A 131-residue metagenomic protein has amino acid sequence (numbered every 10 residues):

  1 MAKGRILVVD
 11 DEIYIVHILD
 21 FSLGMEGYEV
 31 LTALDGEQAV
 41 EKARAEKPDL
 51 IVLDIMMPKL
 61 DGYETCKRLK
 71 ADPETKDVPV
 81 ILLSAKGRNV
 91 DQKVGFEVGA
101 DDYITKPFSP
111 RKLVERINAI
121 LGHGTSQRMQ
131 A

Functional and structural regions predicted by a protein language model:
H17-M25: Charged docking surfaces used in two-component/phosphorelay signaling
G27-L34, K42: Short hydrophobic/Thr-rich beta-strand motif most characteristic of the beta2 strand and flanking loop of CheY-like
E46-V52: Active-site beta3 strand of CheY-like receiver
M57: Receiver (REC) domain active-site loop signature in two-component systems and cognate sites in sensor histidine kinases
F108-N118: C-terminal output helix
